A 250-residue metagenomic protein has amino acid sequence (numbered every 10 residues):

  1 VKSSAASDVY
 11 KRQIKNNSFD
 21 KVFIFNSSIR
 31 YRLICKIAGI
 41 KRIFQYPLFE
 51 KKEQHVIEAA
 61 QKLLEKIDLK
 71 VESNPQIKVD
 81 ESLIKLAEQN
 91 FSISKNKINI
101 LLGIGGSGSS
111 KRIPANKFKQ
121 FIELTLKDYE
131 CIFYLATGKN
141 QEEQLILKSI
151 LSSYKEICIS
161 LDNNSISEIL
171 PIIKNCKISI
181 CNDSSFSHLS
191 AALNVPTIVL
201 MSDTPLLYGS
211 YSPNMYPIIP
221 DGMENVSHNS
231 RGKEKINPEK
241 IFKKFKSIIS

Functional and structural regions predicted by a protein language model:
V1-A6, Y10: Single conserved hydrophobic/aromatic residue that forms the stacking wall/gate of nucleotide- or nucleobase-binding
R12-V22, Y31-I43, A192: Glycosyltransferases and closely related glycan-assembly transferases that use nucleotide-activated donors
I14-F19, I93-N96, Y129, N175: Glycine-rich phosphate-binding loop signature in dinucleotide/nucleotide-binding domains
K15-S27, C176-C181: Short N-terminal targeting/anchoring amphipathic segment
I40-K111, A115: Mid-sequence helix-capping/hinge segment at a functional interface
F49-E50, H188-S250: Nucleotide-sugar donor-binding patch of glycosyltransferase catalytic domains
K117-D203: Donor-binding and catalytic core of enzymes assembling or modifying cell-surface/extracellular glycoconjugates
